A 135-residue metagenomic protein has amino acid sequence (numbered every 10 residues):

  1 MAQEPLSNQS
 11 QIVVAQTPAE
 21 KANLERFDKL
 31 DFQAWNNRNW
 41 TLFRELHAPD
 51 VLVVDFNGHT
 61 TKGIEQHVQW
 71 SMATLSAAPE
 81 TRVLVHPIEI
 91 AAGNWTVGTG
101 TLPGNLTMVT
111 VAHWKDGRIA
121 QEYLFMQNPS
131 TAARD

Functional and structural regions predicted by a protein language model:
A2-K21, L52-N57, T61, V68-D135: A beta-strand edge to alpha-helix "cap/lid" segment located at domain peripheries
T17-P49: Short acidic-aromatic low-complexity motifs
R26-D28, Q33, G63, I88 (+1 more regions): Intrinsically disordered, low-complexity regions enriched in Ser/Pro/Gly/Gln/His and often acidic
E45-L46, Q66, W70: Generic alpha-helical secondary-structure signal
